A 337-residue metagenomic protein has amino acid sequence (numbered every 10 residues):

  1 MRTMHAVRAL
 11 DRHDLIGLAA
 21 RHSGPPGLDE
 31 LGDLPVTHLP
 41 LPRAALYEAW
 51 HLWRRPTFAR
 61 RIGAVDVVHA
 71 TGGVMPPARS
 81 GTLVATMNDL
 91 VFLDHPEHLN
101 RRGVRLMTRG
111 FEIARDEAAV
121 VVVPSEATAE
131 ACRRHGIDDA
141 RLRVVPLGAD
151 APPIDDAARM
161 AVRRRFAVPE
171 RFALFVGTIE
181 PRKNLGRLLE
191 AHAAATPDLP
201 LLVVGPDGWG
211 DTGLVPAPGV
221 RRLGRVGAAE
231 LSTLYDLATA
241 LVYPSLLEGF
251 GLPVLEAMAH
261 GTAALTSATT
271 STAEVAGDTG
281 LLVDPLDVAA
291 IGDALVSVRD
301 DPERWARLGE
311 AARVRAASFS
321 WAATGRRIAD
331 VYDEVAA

Functional and structural regions predicted by a protein language model:
M1-A337: Carbohydrate transferase catalytic cores enriched for Leloir-type hexosyltransferases
